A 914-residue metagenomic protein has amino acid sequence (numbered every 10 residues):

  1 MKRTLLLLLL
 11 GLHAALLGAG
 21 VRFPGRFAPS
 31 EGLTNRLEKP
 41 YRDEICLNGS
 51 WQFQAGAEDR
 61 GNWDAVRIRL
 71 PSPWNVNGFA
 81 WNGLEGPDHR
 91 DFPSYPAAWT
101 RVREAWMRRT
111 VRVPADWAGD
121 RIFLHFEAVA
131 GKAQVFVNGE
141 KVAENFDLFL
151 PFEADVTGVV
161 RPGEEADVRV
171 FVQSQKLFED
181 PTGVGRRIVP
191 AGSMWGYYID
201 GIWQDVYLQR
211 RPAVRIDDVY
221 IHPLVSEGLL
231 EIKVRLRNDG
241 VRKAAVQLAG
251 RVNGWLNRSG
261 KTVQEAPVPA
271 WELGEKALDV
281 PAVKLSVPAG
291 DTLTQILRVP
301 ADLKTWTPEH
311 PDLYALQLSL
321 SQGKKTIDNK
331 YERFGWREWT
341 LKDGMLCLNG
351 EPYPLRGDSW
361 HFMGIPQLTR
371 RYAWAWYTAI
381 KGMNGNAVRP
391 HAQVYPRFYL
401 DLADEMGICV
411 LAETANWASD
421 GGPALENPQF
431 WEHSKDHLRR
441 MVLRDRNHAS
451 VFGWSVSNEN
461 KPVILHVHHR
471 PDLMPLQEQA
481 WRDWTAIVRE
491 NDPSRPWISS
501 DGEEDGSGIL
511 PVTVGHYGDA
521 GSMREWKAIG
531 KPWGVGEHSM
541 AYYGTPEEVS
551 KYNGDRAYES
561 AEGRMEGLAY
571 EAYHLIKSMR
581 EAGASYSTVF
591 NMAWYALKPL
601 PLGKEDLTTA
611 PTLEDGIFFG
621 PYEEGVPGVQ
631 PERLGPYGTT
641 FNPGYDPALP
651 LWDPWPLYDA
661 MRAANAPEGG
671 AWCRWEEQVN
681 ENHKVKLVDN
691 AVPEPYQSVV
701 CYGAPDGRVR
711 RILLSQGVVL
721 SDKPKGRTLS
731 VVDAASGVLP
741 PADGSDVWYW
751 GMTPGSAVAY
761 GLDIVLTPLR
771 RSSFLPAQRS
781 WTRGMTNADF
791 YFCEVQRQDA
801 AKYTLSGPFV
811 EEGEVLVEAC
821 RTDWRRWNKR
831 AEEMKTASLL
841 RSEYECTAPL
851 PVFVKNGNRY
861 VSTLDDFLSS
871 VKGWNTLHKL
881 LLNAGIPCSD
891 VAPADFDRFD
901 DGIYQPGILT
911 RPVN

Functional and structural regions predicted by a protein language model:
L7-A15: Bacterial N-terminal signal peptides
R22-L37, L70, N75-W81, G86-D91 (+14 more regions): Extended substrate-binding grooves/exosites of carbohydrate-active enzymes
F23, P29-L33, L37, Q52-G56 (+4 more regions): Accessory beta-strand-rich segments of carbohydrate-active enzymes
V135-V137, L229-V283, V685-D689, P693-Q716 (+2 more regions): Beta-strand-rich binding/interaction modules
V160-E165, K233-K342: Extended acidic/polar, glycine-enriched regions that form or flank non-catalytic beta-rich accessory modules
G163, E227, V283-T292, S715 (+3 more regions): Solvent-exposed, conformationally flexible loop/turn segments
D167-V170, H310-Q322, L729-V731, A742 (+3 more regions): Short, aromatic- and glycine-rich surface loops/edge beta-strands on solvent-exposed regions
Y749-M752, A757-R770, F774-P776, R783-T786 (+2 more regions): Extracellular ligand-binding/catalytic regions of CAZymes and related secreted enzymes and adhesion modules
